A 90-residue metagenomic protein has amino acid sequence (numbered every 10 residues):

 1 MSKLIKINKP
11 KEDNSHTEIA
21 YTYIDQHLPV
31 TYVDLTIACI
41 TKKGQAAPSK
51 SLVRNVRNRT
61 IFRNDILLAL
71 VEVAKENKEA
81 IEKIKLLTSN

Functional and structural regions predicted by a protein language model:
M1-K9: Basic, low-complexity segments
K6, T31, I40-N58, F62 (+2 more regions): Short, basic interhelical loop/turn and adjoining N-cap of the next helix at nucleic-acid- or acidic-partner-contacting
P10-T17, R59, L70-N77: Intrinsic-disorder-associated interaction segments
P10-T31: Short, amphipathic alpha-helical "recognition" segments used to contact nucleic acids or chromatin
L67-N90: Intrinsically disordered, low-complexity basic tails/linkers immediately adjacent to helix-turn-helix/homeobox/MYB/SANT
